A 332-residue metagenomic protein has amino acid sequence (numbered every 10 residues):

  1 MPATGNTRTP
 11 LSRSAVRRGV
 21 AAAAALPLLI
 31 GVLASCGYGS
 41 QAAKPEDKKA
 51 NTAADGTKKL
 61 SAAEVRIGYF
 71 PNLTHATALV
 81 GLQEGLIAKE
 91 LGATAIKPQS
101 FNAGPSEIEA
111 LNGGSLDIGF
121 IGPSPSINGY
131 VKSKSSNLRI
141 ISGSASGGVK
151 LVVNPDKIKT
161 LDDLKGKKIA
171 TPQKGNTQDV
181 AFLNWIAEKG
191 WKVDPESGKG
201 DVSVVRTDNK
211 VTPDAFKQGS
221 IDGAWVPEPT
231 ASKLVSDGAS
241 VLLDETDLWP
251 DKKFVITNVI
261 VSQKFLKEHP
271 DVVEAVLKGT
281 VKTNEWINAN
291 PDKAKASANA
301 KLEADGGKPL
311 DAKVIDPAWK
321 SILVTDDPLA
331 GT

Functional and structural regions predicted by a protein language model:
M1-A34: Sec-dependent bacterial lipoprotein signal peptides
V32-K48: Bacterial lipoprotein signal-peptidase II cleavage site
A43-R206, D222-E228: Short, glycine-/small- and polar/acidic-enriched structural segments that line small-molecule recognition paths
G81, V149-I158, F254-D271: A bilobed periplasmic-binding-protein/Venus flytrap-type ligand-binding module shared by bacterial periplasmic
A88-A93, S197, D247-D251, S321-T332: Short, solvent-exposed loop/beta-turn-alpha elements that line the ligand-binding surface or hinge of extracytoplasmic
S106-I108, T212-A215, I221, T230-A231 (+1 more regions): Short, hydrophobic alpha-helical packing/hinge segments within bilobed ligand-binding/sensory domains
N137-S144, S203, A239-K253: Short beta-strand->loop
K267-T332: Secondary-structure end/capping motifs
